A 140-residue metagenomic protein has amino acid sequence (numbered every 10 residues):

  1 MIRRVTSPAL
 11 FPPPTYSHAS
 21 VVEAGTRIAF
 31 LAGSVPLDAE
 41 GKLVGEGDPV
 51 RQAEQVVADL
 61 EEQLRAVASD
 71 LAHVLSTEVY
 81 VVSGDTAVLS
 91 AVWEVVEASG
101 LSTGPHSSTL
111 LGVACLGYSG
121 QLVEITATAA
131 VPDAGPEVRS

Functional and structural regions predicted by a protein language model:
M1-S140: Short, polar/acidic, helix-capping and beta-turn segments at strand->helix junctions that line the mouths
